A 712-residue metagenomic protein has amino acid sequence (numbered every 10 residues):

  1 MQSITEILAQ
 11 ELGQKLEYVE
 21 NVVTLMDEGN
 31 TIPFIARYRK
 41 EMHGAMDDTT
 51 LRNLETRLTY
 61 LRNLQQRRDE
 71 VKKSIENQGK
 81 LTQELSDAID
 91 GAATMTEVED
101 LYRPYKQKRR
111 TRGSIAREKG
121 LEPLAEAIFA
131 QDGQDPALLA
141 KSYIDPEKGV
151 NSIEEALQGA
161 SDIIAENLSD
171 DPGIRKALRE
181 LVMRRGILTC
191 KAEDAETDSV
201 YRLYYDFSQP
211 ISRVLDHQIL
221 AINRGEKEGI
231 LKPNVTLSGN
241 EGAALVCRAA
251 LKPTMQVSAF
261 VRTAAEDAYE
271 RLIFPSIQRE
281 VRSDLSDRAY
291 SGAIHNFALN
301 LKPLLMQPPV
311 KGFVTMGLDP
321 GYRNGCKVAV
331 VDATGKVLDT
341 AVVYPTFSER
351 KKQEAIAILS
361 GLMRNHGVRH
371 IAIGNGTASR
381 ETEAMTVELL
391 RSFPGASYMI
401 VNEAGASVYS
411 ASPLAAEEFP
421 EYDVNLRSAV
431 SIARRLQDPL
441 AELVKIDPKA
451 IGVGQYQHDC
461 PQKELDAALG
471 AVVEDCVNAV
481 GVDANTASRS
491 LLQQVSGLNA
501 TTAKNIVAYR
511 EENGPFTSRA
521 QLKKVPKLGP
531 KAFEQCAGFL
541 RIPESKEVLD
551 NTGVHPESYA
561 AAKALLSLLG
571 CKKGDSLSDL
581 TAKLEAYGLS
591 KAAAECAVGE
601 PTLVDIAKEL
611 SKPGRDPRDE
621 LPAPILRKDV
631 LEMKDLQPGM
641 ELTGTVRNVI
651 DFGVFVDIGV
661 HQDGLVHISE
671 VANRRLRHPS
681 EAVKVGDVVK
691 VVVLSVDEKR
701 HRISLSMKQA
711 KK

Functional and structural regions predicted by a protein language model:
M1-E20, D27: Generic start-of-chain signal for non-secretory N-termini
I4, R62-K80, D90, V408 (+6 more regions): Long, highly charged, low-complexity intrinsically disordered interaction regions that mediate electrostatic DNA/RNA
K15-L16, E28-G29, M95-T96, R109 (+19 more regions): Short flexible coil/turn linkers enriched for glycine and charged/polar residues that connect secondary-structure
Y38-K40, F129, S238, P320 (+11 more regions): Short, ordered loop/turn segments at secondary-structure junctions
T50-N53, Y60, L64-G317, G321-Y422 (+1 more regions): Duplex nucleic acid-engaging cores and interfaces of nucleic-acid transaction enzymes
S74, A88, E99-L101, G225-S238 (+4 more regions): Structured, non-catalytic alpha/beta "coupling" segments that mediate domain-domain communication and provide generic
E180-I187, L318-Y322, G376-E381, V401-V408 (+5 more regions): A glycine-rich phosphate-binding loop feature that marks nucleotide/adenosyl-phosphate handling sites
I542-K546, D550-K712: Single-stranded RNA-binding regions, centering on S1/OB-family and related RNA-binding modules
